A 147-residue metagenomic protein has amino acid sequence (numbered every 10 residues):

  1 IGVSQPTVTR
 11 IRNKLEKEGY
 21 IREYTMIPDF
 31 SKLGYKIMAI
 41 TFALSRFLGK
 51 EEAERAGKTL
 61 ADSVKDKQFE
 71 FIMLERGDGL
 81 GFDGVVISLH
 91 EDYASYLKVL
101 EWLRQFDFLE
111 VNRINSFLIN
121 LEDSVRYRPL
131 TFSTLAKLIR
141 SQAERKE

Functional and structural regions predicted by a protein language model:
I1-E147: A compositional/biophysical signature of low hydrophobicity enriched in polar/charged and small residues
